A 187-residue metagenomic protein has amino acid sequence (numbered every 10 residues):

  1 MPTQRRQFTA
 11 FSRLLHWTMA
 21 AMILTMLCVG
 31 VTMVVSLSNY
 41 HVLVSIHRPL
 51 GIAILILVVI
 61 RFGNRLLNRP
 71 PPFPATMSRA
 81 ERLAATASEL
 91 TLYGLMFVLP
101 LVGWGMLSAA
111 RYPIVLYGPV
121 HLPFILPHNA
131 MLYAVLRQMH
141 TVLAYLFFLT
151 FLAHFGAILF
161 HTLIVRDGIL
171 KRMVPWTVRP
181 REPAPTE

Functional and structural regions predicted by a protein language model:
M1-E187: Membrane-embedded alpha-helical bundles that constitute the cytochrome b-like, heme-associated redox core of multi-pass
